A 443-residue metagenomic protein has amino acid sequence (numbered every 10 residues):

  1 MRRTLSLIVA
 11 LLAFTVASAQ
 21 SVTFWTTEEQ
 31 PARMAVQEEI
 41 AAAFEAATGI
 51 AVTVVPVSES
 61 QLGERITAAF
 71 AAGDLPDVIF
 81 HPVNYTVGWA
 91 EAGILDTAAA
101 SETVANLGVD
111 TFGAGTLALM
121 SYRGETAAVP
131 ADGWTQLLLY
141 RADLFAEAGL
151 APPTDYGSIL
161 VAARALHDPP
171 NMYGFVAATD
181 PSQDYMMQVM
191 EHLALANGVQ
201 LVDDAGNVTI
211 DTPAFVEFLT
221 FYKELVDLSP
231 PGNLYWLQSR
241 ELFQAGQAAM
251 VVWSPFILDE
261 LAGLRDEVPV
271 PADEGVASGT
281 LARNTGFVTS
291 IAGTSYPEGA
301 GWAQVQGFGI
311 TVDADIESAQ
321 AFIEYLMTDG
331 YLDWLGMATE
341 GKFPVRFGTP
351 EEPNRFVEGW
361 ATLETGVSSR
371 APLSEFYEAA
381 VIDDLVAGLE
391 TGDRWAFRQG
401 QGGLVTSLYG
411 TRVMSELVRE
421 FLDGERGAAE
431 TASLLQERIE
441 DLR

Functional and structural regions predicted by a protein language model:
A10-S18: Hydrophobic h-region of N-terminal signal peptides that target proteins for export in Gram-negative bacteria
A19-G88, S101-V109, P152, G330 (+2 more regions): Conserved N-terminal structural module of periplasmic/extracytoplasmic solute-binding proteins
P56-R65, Y156-V161, G232-A245: Short helix-initiation/N-cap motifs at beta->coil->alpha
D77-F80, A249-S254, E260-L261, V270-P271: Paired acidic/hydrophobic, glycine-rich loop segments that form the ligand-binding mouth/hinge of periplasmic-binding
V83-T135, L160, M186-V189, E274-I291: Hinge/lid segment of periplasmic solute-binding proteins
R123, A127-V129, L160-N207, A214 (+1 more regions): Extracytoplasmic/periplasmic solute-binding protein
A163-A165, D204-N233, G275-I291: Glycine-centered hinge/linker elements that transmit conformational signals in sensory and ligand-binding systems
L261-A262, G279, T294-R412: C-terminal lobe and pocket-closing loops of periplasmic/extracytoplasmic Venus-flytrap solute-binding proteins
